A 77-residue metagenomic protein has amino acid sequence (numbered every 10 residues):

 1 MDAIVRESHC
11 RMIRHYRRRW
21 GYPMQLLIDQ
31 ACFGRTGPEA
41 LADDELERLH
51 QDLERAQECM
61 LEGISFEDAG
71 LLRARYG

Functional and structural regions predicted by a protein language model:
M1-T36, E47-G77: Charged interaction scaffolds used for protein-protein
T36-A42: A short, exposed loop/beta-hairpin motif centered on an aromatic-Gly-Thr core
